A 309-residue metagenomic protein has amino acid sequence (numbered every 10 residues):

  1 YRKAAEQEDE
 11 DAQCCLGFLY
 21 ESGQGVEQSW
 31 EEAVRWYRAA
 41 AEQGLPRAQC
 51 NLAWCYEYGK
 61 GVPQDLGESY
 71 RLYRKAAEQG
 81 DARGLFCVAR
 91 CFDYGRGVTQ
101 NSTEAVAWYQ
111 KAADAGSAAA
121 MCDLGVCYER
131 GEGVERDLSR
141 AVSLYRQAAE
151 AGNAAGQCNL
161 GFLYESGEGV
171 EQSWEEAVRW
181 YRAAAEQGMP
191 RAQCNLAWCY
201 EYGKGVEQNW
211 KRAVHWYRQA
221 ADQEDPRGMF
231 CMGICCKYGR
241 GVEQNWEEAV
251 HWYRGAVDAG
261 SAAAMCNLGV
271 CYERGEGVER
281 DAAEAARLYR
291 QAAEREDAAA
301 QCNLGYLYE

Functional and structural regions predicted by a protein language model:
Y1-Q7, A298-E309: Low-complexity/repetitive intrinsically disordered segments
E6-D9, S22-Q24, S29, Y37 (+21 more regions): Short helix-capping/linker turns of helical repeat alpha-solenoids
C15-S22, N51-Y58, C87-Y94, D123-R130 (+5 more regions): Hydrophobic face of amphipathic alpha-helices that form TPR/SEL1-like repeat modules and related alpha-solenoid
Y73, A77, G84-F86, M189-A192 (+9 more regions): Alpha-helical tetratricopeptide repeat
